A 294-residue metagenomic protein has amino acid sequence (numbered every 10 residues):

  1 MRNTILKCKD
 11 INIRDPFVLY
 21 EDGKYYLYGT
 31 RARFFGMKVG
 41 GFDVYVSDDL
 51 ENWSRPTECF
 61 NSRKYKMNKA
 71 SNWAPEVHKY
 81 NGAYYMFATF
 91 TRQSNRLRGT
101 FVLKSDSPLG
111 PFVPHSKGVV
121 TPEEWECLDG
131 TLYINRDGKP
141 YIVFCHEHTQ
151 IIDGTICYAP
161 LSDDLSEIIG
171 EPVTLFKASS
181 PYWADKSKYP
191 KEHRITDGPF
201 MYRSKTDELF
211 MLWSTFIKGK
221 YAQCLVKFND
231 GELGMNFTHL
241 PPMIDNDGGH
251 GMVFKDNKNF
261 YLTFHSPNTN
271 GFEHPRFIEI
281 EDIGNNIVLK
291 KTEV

Functional and structural regions predicted by a protein language model:
M1-V294: Carbohydrate-active catalytic/glycan-binding domains of CAZyme proteins, especially the secreted or lumenal ectodomains
